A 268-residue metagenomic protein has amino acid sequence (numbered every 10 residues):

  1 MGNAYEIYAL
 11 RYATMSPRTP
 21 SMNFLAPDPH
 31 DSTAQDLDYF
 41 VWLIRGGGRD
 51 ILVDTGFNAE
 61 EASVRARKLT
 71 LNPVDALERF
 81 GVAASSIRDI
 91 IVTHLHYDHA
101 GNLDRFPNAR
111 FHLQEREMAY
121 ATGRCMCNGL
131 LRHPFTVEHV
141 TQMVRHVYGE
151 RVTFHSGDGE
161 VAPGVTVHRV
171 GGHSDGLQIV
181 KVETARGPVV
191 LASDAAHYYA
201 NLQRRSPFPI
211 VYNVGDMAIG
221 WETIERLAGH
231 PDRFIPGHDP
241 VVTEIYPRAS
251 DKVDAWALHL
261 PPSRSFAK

Functional and structural regions predicted by a protein language model:
M1-A34, G159, K252, L260-K268: Basic, amphipathic N-terminal segments that precede the first structured/catalytic domain
I7, I44, D54, I87 (+7 more regions): Divalent metal-coordination and catalytic microenvironments
I7-A9, V41-R45, I51, F154-A185: Core dinuclear metal-dependent hydrolase active-site scaffold
Y12-A13, T55-N58, L95, R116-E117 (+3 more regions): Active-site metal-binding loops of divalent metal-dependent hydrolases
T14-R79, I179-S193: Conserved beta-strand hairpin/beta-sheet module of binuclear metal-dependent hydrolase folds, prominently
R67, L71, D75, I179 (+1 more regions): Cap/insert and terminal regions of metallo-dependent hydrolase folds
R67-L113: Active-site metal-binding motif and surrounding structural segment of the metallo-beta-lactamase
L71-V82, S86, R116-R169, G215-P231: Metallo-beta-lactamase
